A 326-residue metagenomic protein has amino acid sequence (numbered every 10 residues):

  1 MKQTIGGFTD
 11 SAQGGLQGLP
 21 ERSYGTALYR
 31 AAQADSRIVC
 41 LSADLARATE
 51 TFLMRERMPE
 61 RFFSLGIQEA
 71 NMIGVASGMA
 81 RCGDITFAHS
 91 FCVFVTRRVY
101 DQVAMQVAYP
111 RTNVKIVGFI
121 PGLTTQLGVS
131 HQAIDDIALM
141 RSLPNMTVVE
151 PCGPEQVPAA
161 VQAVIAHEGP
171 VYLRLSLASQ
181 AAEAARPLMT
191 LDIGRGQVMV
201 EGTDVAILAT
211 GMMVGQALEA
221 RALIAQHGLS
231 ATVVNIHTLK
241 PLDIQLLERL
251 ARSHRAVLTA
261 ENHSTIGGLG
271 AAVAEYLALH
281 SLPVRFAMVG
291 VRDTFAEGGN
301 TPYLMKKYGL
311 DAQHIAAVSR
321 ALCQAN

Functional and structural regions predicted by a protein language model:
M1-R174, S179, T190: Thiamine diphosphate
K2-T4, A34-R37, R47-F52, E56 (+2 more regions): Thiamine diphosphate
